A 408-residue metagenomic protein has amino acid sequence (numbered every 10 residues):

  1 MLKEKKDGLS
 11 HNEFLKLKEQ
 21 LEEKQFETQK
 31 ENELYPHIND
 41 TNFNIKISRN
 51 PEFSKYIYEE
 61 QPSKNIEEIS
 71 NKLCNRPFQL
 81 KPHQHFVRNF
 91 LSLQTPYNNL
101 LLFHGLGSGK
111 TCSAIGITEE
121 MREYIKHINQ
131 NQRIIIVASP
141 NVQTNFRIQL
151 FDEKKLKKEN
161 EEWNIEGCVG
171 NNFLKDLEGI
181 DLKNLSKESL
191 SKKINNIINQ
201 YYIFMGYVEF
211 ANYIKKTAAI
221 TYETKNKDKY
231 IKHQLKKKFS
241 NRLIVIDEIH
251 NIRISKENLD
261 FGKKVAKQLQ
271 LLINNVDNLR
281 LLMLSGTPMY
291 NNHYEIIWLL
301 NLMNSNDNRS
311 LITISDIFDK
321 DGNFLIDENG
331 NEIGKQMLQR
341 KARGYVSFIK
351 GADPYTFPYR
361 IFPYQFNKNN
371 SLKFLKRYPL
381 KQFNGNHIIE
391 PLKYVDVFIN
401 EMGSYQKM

Functional and structural regions predicted by a protein language model:
M1-N65, I117, Q130-N131, N160-D176 (+5 more regions): Charged, low-complexity intrinsically disordered regions
N42-I45, P51, K183-K192, I197-T217 (+6 more regions): Inter-lobe coupling linker of SF2 helicases/translocases
K64-F103: Conserved pre-motif I regulatory segment
N99-F103, I135, L282: Short hydrophobic/aromatic beta-strand immediately N-terminal to the Walker A/P-loop
L100, L243-I244: Hydrophobic "anchor" residues on beta-strands that sit immediately upstream of conserved functional sites
G105-G179, P288-E295: Conserved Walker A/P-loop ATP-binding site and its immediately adjacent core in helicase/helicase-like ATPase domains
D247-E248: Walker B catalytic acidic pair
I254-S255: Conserved D-loop-proximal element of ABC-family nucleotide-binding domains
